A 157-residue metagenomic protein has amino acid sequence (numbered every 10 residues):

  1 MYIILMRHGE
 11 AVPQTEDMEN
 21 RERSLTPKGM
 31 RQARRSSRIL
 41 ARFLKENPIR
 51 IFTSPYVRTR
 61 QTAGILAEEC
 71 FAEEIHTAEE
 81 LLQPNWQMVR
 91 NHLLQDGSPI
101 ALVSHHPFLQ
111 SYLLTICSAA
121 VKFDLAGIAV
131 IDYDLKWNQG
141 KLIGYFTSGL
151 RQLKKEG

Functional and structural regions predicted by a protein language model:
Y2-E79, L109, A119-G127, G157: Active-site-proximal alpha-helix that buttresses catalytic centers in soluble enzyme cores
G9, V57, L81-P84, D134 (+1 more regions): Short, solvent-exposed coil/turn elements at secondary-structure transition points
V12, P84, L109, W137 (+1 more regions): Flexible, glycine-rich phosphate/dinucleotide-binding loops and adjacent beta-alpha linkers at cofactor/substrate
F43-E46, L94-S98: Glycine-rich phosphate-binding loop signature in dinucleotide/nucleotide-binding domains
L82-L93: Short alpha-helix plus adjacent loop in nuclease-associated cores
Q95-A101, H106-A126: Non-DNA-binding regulatory cores of transcription-related proteins, predominantly C-terminal effector-binding
C117-I143, S148-L153: Domain-level recognition of soluble alpha/beta enzyme cores, biased toward histidine phosphatases/phosphomutases
